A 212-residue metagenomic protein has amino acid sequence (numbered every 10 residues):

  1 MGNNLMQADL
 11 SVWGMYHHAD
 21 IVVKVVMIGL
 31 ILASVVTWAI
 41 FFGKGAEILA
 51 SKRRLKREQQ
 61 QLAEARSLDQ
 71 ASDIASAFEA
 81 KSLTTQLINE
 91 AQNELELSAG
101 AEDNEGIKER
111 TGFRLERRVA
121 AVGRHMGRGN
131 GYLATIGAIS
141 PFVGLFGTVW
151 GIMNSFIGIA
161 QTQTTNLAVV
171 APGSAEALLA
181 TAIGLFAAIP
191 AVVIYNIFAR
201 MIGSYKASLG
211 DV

Functional and structural regions predicted by a protein language model:
M1-A19, T164-N166: Short, strongly hydrophobic alpha-helical membrane anchors
W13-V26, M126-L133: Membrane-interface helix-boundary signature
A19-R66, A71: Transmembrane alpha-helix/interfacial motif
D20, W38, A71, I88 (+3 more regions): Residue-level signature of catalytic and energy-coupling elements of molecular machines, predominantly ATP/GTP-dependent
K24-I40, A134-P141, A187-V192: Alpha-helical transmembrane segments of integral membrane proteins
R53-N166, V193-V212: Predominantly long cytosolic amphipathic alpha-helical stalk/bundle segments
Q163-A177: Hydrophobic alpha-helical transmembrane segments and adjacent short intramembrane/lumenal linkers of inner/organellar
A177-V193: Hydrophobic alpha-helical transmembrane segments of polytopic membrane proteins
